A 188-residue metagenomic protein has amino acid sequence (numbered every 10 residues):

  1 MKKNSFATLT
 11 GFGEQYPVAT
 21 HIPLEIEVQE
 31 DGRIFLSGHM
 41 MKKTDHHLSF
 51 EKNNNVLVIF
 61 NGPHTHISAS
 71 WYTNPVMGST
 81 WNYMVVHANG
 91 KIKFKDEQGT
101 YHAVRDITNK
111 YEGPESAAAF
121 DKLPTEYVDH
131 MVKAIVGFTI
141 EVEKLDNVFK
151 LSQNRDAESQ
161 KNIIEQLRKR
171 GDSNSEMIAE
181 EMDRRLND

Functional and structural regions predicted by a protein language model:
M1-A7, E176, E180: Active-site-proximal "nucleotidyltransferase
N4-K42: Short beta-strand segments
S5, T20, G32-L36, K52-V56 (+2 more regions): A generic structural signal for short beta-strands and their flanking turns/coil linkers
F12, K42, G62, V142-K144: Residues immediately flanking
P23, H39, I59, K91 (+1 more regions): Residue-level recognition of well-ordered beta-strand positions that form the cores of beta-sheet-rich folds across
L36-L57, R168-S173, A179-N187: An N-terminal domain-start capping segment
K42-H102: Short, structured beta-strand-loop surface elements
K95-D188: C-terminal edge-of-domain segments
